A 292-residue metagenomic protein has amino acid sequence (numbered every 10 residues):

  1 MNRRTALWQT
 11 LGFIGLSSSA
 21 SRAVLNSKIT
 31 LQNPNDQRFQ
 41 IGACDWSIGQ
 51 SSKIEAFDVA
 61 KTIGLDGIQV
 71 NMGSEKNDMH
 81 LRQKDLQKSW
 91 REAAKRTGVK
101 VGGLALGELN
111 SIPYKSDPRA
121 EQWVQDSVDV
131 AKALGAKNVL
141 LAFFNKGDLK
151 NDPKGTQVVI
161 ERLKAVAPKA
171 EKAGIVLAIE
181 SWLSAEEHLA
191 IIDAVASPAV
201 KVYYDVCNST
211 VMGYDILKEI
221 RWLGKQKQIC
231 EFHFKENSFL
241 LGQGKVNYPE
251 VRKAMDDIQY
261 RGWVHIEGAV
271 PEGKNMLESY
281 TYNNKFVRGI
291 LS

Functional and structural regions predicted by a protein language model:
R3-Q40, Q50-I63, A185-S292: Histidine-acidic metal/acid-base catalytic patches
T10-L11, G15-A20, N33-N35, E55 (+4 more regions): Active-site acidic/histidine proton-transfer and metal-coordination neighborhood in alpha/beta enzyme cores
F39-C44, I68-V70, V101-L106, V139-L141 (+4 more regions): Hydrophobic faces of well-ordered beta-strands that scaffold small-molecule active sites in alpha/beta enzyme cores
S47, M72-S74, G107-N110, F143-G147 (+4 more regions): Active-site-proximal loop/turn and secondary-structure-junction residues that shape catalytic pockets, frequently
N71-W90, K146-K150: Glycine-rich, proline-tolerant flexible connector loops at the mouths of alpha/beta enzymes
N77-H80, P113-Y114, K150, F239-G242 (+1 more regions): A generic structural signal for short coil/turn motifs at secondary-structure boundaries
Q83-K88, D117-Q125, D152-L163, D215-R221 (+2 more regions): Charged helix-capping and loop-helix junction motifs
